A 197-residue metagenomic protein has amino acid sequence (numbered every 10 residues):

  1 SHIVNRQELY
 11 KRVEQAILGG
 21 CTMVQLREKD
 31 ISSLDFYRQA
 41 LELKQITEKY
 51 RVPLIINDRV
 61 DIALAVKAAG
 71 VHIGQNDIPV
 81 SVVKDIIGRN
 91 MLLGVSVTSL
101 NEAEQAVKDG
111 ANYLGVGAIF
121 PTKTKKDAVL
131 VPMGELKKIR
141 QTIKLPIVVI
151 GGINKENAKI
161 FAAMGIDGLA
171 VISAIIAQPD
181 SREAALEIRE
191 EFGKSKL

Functional and structural regions predicted by a protein language model:
S1-I78, D85-Y113, A128-V131, K138 (+3 more regions): Conserved N-terminal beta1-alpha1 strand-loop-helix module at the mouth
I78-P79, T122: A short, polar/charged loop-to-alpha-helix boundary motif
P121-V129: Phosphate-binding beta-alpha-beta segment of Rossmann-like dinucleotide-binding domains, i.e., the NAD(P)
